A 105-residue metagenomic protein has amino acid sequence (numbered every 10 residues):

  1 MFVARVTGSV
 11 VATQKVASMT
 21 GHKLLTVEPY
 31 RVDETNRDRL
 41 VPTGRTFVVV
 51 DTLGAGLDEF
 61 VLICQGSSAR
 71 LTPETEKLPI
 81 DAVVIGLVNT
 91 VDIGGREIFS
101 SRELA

Functional and structural regions predicted by a protein language model:
M1-T13, V88: Structural detector for short beta-strands of small beta-barrel domains
S9, Y30, G66-S67: Short, surface-exposed secondary-structure boundary micro-motifs
M19-V27: Short aromatic-glycine-enriched beta-strand elements
R39-F47: Short, structured beta-strand/loop micro-motifs enriched in basic residues and often containing a Trp
V48-V83: Mid-chain, well-packed structural core segment of small domains
A69-A105: C-terminal structural segments of small proteins and small subunits
